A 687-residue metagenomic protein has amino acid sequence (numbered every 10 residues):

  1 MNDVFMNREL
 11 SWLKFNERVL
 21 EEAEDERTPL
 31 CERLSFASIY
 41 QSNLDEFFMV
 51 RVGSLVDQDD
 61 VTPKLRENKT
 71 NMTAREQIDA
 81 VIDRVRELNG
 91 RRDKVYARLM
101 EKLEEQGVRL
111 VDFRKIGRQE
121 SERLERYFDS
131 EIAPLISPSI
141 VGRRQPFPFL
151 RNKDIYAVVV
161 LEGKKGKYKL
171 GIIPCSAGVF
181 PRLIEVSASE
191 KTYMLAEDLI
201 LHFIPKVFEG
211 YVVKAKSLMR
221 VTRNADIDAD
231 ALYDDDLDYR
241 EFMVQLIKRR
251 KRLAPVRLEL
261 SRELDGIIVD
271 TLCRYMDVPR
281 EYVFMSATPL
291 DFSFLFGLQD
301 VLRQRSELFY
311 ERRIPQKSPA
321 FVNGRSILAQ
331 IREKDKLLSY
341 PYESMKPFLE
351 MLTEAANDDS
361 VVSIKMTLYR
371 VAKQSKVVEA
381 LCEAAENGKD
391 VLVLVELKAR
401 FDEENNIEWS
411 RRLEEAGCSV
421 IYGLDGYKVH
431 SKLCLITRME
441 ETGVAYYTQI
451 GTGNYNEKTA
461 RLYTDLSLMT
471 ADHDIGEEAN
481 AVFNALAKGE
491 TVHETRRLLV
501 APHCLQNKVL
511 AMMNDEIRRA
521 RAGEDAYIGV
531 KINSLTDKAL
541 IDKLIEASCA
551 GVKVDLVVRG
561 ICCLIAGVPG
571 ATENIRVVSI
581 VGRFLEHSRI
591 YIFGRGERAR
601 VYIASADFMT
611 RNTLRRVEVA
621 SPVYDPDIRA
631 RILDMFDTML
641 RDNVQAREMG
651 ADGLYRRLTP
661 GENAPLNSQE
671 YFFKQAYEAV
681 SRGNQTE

Functional and structural regions predicted by a protein language model:
M1-I528, E546, A550, C562-E687: N-terminal localization/anchoring segments of enzymes in phospholipid and broader phosphate metabolism
K538-I541, I545: Glycine/threonine-rich ATP-lid/beta-loop region of ATP-binding domains
K553-V557: Hydrophobic alpha/beta core scaffold segments
